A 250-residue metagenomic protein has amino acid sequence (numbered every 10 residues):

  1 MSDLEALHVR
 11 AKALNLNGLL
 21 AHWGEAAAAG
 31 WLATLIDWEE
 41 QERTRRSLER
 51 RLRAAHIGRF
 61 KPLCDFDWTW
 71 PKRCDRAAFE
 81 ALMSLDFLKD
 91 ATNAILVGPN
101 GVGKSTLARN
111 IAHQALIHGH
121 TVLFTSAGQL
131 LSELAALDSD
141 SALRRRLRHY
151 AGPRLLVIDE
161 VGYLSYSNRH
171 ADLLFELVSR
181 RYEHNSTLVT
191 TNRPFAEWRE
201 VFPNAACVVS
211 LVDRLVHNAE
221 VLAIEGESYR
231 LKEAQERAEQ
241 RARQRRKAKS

Functional and structural regions predicted by a protein language model:
S2-L7: Extended, charged alpha-helical coiled-coil/arm scaffolds that mediate oligomerization and mechanical coupling in large
H8-R59: Interdomain "pre-motor" coupling segment immediately N-terminal to P-loop NTPase/helicase cores
N15, F66, D159, L215: Short, conserved catalytic/metal-binding motifs centered on acidic residues
L16-L19, Q41, F87, L155 (+2 more regions): Generic structural signal for secondary-structure transition and capping sites
E25-A29, W38, H56-I57, T69-K72 (+4 more regions): Conserved phosphate/pyrophosphate-binding and hydrolysis machinery centered on Walker-type P-loop NTPases, extending
L48-A81, K89: Clamp-loader machinery-focused feature within the broader ASCE/P-loop NTPase space
C74-G152, R199-V201: Conserved P-loop
T121, T125, Q129-L155, V161-S250: Replace "adjacent to P-loop NTPase cores in ATP/GTP-dependent enzymes" with "adjacent to NTP-binding cores
